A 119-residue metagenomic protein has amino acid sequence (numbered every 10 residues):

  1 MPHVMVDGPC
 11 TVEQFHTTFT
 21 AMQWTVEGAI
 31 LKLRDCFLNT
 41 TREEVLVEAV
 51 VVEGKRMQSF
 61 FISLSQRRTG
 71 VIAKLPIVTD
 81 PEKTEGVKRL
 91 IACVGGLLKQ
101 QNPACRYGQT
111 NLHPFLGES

Functional and structural regions predicted by a protein language model:
P2-V71, P76-S119: Ser/Thr-rich, low-complexity intrinsically disordered terminal regions
